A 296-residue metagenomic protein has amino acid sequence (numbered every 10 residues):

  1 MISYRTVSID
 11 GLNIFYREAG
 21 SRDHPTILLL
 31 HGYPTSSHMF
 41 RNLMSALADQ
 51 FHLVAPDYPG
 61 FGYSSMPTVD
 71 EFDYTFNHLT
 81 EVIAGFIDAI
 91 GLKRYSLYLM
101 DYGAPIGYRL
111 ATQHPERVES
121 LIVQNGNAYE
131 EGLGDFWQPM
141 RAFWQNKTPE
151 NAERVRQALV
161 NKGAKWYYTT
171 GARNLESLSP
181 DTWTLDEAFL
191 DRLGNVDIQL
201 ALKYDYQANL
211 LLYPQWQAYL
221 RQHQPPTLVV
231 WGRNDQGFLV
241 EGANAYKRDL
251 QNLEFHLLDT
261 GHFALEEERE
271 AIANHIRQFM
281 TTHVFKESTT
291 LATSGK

Functional and structural regions predicted by a protein language model:
M1-R5, I9-I14, A19-R22, T26 (+6 more regions): Flexible "cap/lid" subdomain of the alpha/beta-hydrolase fold that forms the substrate-access gate
L29-G32, A55: Structural cue for short, hydrophobic secondary-structure segments
G32-T35, D101: Active-site glycine-rich loops that stabilize anionic/oxyanionic intermediates across multiple enzyme folds
P34, P59-G62, A128, G261-A264: Alpha/beta-hydrolase active-site loop signature
P34-N42, L53: Serine-hydrolase catalytic-loop signature spanning alpha/beta hydrolases and amidase-signature enzymes
A48-D57: Active-site machinery of serine-nucleophile hydrolases
G261-A273: Catalytic histidine-centered segment of alpha/beta-hydrolase-like enzymes
H283-K296: Alpha/beta-hydrolase-fold serine-hydrolase catalytic core, especially in secreted/extracellular enzymes
